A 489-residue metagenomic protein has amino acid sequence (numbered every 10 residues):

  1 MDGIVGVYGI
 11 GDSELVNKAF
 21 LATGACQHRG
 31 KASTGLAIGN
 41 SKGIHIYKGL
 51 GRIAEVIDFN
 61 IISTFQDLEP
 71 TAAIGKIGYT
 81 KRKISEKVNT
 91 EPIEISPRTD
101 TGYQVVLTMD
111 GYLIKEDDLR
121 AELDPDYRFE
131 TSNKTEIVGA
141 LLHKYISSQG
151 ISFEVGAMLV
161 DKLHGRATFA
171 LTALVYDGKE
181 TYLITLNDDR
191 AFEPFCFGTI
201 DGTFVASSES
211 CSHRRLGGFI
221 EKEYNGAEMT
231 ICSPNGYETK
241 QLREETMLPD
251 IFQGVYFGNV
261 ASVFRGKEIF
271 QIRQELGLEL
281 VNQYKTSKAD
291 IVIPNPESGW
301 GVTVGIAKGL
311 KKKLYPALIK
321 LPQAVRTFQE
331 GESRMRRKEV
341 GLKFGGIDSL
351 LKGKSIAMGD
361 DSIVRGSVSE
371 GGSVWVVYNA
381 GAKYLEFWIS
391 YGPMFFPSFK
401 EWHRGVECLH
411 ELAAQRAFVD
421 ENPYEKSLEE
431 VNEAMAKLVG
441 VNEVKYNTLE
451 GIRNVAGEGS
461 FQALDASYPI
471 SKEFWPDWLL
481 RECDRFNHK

Functional and structural regions predicted by a protein language model:
M1-Y224, I231-A289, N295: Conserved short alpha-helical segments that host acidic/polar catalytic motifs at enzyme active sites
G30, S287-S298, V302, E386 (+1 more regions): Short glycine-rich phosphate-binding loop at a beta-alpha junction
I57, E136-L141, L314-T327, L438-A456: A conserved beta-strand->alpha-helix junction
K76, A173, N187-D188, S208 (+7 more regions): Active-site proximal loops enriched in glycine and acidic residues that flank catalytic Cys/His/Asp and coordinate
K81-R82, K115, E180, F192-E193 (+7 more regions): Flexible loop/turn segments at secondary-structure boundaries
P194, G217-E221, V374-K489: PRPP-dependent phosphoribosyltransferase catalytic core
S212, Y284, I291, E339-S373 (+1 more regions): Phosphate/diphosphate-binding loops
K311-I356, G366-S367, F395-L409: Short, glycine/charge-rich flexible loops or terminal/linker lids adjacent to PRPP-binding catalytic cores
